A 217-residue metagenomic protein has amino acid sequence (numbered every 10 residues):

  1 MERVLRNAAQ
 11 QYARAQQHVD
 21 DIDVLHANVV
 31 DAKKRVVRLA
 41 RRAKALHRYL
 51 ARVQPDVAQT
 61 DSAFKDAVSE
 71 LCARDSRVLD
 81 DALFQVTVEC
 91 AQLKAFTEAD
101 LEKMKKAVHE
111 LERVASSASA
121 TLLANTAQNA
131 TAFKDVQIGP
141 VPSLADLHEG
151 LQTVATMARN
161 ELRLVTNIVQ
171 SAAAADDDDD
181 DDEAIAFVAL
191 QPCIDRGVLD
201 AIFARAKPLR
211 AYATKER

Functional and structural regions predicted by a protein language model:
M1-R217: Long alpha-helical rod scaffolds of large eukaryotic non-enzymatic complex subunits
